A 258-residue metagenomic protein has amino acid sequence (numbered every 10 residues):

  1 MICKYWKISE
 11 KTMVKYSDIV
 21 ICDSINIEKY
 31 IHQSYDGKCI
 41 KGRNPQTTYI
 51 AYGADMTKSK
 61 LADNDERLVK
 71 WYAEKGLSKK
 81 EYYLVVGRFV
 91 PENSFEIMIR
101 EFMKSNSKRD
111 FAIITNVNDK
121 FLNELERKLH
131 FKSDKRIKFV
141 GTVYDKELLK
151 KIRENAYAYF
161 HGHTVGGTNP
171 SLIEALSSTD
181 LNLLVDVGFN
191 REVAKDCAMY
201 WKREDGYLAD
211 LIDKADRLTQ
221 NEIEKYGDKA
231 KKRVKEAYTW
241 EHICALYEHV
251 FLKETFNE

Functional and structural regions predicted by a protein language model:
I2-V20: Membrane-proximal helix-turn-helix segments that form the acceptor-binding/catalytic region of lipid-linked
D18, K151-G167, D180-L181: Acidic donor-binding loop of glycosyltransferase active sites
H32, P45, G53-E74: Acidic anion/phosphate-binding donor-loop and adjacent secondary structure in glycosyltransferase catalytic cores
Y72-N93, I99-N106, A112: Conserved donor-binding/catalytic core segment of Leloir-type glycosyltransferases
E124-E147: Nucleotide-activated donor-binding/catalytic signature segment of Leloir-type glycosyltransferases, i.e., the conserved
K150, L172-S177, G188-E192: Short alpha-helical segment that forms part of, or immediately flanks, the ligand-binding pocket in carbohydrate-active
A198-G206, K214-Q220: Conserved acidic donor-binding segment of nucleotide-sugar-dependent glycosyltransferases
Q220-L252, F256: A charged, aromatic-enriched C-terminal amphipathic alpha-helix characteristic of glycosyltransferases across folds
